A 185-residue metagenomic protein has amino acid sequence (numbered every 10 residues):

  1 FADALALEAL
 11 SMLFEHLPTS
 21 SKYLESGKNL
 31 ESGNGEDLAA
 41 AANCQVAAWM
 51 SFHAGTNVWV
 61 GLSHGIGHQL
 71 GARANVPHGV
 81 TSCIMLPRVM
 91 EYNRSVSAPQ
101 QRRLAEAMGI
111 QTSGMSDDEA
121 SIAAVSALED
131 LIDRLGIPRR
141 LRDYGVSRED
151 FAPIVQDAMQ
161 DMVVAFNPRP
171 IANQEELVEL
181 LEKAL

Functional and structural regions predicted by a protein language model:
F1-V58, R169: Carboxylate- and glycine-rich phosphate/diphosphate-binding segment that chelates Mg2+/Mn2+
A2-L7, D37-A41, T56, D118-S121 (+3 more regions): Amphipathic, non-membrane alpha-helical segments in soluble helical-bundle scaffolds
L5, A9, L62, T81-M85: Catalytic-loop motifs flanking and including active-site residues across diverse enzymes
A9, C44-F52, L86, L128 (+3 more regions): Short alpha-helical scaffolding segments that buttress acidic/His motifs in well-ordered protein cores
C44, H64, H78, L86 (+2 more regions): Buried hydrophobic positions in well-ordered alpha/beta secondary-structure cores of metabolic enzymes
W49-S82, D161-A165: Glycine-rich phosphate/pyrophosphate-binding beta-alpha loops
R73-D150: Gly/Pro-rich interdomain helix-loop hinge
S147-L185: Short, amphipathic C-terminal "tail helix"
